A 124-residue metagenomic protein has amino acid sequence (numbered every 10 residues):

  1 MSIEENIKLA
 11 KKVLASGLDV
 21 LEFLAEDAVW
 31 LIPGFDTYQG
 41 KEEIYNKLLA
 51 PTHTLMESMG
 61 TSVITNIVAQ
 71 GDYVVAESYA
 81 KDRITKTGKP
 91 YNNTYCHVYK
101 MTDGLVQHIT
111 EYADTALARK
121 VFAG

Functional and structural regions predicted by a protein language model:
M1-L18, E22-E26, A123-G124: Short, low-complexity N-terminal intrinsically disordered segments enriched in polar/charged residues
V20-D27, A69-D72, M101-V106: Short, solvent-exposed coil/turn segments at beta-strand boundaries
E26-Q70: A solvent-exposed, acidic/Ser-Thr-rich amphipathic alpha-helical stretch
S62-I67, T94-K100, T110: Hydrophobic/aromatic beta-strand elements that line small-molecule binding cavities or substrate pockets in beta-rich
G71-A80: A short hydrophobic beta-strand element
A80-T102: Exposed beta-sheet edge and beta->alpha loop/turn motif
V98-K120: Short beta-strand edge/turn micro-motifs at domain boundaries
